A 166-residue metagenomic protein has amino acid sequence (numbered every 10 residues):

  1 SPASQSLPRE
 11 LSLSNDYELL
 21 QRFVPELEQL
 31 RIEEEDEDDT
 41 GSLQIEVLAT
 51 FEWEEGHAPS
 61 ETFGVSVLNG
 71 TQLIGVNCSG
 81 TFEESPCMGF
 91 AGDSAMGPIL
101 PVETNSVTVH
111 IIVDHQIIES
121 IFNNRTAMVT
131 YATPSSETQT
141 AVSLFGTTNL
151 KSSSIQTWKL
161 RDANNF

Functional and structural regions predicted by a protein language model:
S1-F166: Beta-rich accessory regions
